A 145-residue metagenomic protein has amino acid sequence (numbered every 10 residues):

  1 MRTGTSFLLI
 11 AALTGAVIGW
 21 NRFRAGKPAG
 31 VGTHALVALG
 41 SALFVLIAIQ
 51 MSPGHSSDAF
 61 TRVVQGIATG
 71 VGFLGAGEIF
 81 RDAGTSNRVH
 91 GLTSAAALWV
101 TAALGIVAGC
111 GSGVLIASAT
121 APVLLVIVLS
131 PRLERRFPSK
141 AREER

Functional and structural regions predicted by a protein language model:
M1-V63, C110-G111, I116-S118, V126-R145: Alpha-helical transmembrane segments and their membrane-interface boundaries that form or gate the permeation pathway
L13-G19, G72-F80, G105: Hydrophobic transmembrane alpha-helices of secondary-active transporters and Na+-translocating membrane complexes
P28-V31, D82-T93: Short, amphipathic, aromatic/basic-enriched membrane-interface segments that mark the entry/exit of transmembrane
H34-L46, T69-G70, T93-V107: Small-residue-rich segments of transmembrane alpha-helices in multi-pass membrane proteins, especially helix faces
G54-I79: Alpha-helical transmembrane-segment detector that highlights a single hydrophobic TM helix and its immediate
A68-G75, A97-V100, V126-S130: Membrane-embedded alpha-helical core segments of multi-pass
G84, A102-I116: Membrane-helix boundary connector in multi-pass membrane proteins
